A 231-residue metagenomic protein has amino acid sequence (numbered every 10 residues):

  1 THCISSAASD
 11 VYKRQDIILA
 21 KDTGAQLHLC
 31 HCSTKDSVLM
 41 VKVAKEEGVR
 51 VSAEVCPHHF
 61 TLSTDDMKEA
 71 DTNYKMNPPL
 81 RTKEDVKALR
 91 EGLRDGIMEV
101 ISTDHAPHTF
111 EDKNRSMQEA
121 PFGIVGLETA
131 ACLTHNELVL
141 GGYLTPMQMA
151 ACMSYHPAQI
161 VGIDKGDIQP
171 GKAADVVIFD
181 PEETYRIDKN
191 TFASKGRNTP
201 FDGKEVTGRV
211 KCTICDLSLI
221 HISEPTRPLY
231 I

Functional and structural regions predicted by a protein language model:
T1, S5, T103, T129 (+3 more regions): Ser/Thr-centric signal marking residues that sit in or immediately flank functional binding/regulatory motifs
T1-A8, Y12, I220-I231: Single conserved hydrophobic/aromatic residue that forms the stacking wall/gate of nucleotide- or nucleobase-binding
T1-H2, H28-H31, H58-H59, H105-H108 (+1 more regions): Histidine-centered active-site/metal-ligand motif
S6-I101: Histidine/acidic residue-rich metal-binding segments in metalloenzymes
S9-R14, L19-G24, N73, R94-I101 (+1 more regions): His/Asp/Glu-enriched, well-ordered alpha-helical/loop segment that forms or immediately abuts the divalent-metal
L27, E54, D104, T134 (+1 more regions): Residue-level signal for inorganic ion chemistry
T34, P57, P107, I178 (+2 more regions): Short, glycine/acidic-enriched loop or turn micro-motifs at the edges of active sites
S116-E119, A173-S223: C-terminal cap of metal-dependent C-N hydrolases
